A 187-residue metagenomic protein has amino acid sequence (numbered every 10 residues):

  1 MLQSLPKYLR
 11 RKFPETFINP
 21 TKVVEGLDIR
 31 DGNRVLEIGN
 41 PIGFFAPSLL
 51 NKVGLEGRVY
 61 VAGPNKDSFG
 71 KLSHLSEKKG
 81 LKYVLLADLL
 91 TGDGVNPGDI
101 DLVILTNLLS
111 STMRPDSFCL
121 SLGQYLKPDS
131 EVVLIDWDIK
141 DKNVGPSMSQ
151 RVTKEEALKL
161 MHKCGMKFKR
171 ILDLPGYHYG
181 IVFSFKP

Functional and structural regions predicted by a protein language model:
S4-F13, P128-V182: C-terminal alpha-helical "lid/dimerization" subdomain adjacent to the S-adenosyl-L-methionine
P14-N33, S48: Conserved alpha-helix/loop element of class I SAM-dependent methyltransferases that forms part of the SAM/SAH-binding
R30-N33, D93-V103: A short acidic, Gly/Pro-enriched loop at the edge of an enzyme's catalytic core that lines a small-molecule cofactor
D31-G32, L55-E56, L126-V132: Short glycine-dipeptide loop
L36-D93: Class I SAM-dependent methyltransferase SAM/SAH-binding core
I38, S111, P115, K169-L172: Glycine-rich phosphate-binding loops of nucleotide-dependent enzymes
L50-N51, D116-E131: A short glycine-rich, Lys/Arg-flanked "PGG" loop and its adjoining helix->strand segment in the class I
D101-P115: A short SAM/SAH-binding and catalytic strip from SAM-dependent methyltransferases
